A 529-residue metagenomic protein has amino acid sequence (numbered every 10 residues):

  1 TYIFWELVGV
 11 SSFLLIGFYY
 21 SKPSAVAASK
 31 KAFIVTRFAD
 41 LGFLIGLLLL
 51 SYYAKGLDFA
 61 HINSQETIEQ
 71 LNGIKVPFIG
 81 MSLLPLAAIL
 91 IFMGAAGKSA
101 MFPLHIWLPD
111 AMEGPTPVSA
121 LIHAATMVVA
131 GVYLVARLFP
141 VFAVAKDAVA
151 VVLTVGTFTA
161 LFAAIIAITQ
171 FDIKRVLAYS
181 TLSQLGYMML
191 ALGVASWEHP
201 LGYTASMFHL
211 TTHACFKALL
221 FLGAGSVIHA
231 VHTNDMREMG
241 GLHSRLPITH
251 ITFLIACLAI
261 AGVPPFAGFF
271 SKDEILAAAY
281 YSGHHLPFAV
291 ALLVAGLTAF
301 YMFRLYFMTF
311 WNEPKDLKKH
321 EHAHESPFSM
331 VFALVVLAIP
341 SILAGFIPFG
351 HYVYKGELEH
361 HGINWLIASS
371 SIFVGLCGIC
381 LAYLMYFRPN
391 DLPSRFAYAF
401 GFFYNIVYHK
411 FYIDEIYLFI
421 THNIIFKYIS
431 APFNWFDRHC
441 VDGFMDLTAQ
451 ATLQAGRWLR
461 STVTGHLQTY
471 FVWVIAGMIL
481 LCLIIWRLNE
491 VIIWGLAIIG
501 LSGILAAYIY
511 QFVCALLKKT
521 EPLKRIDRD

Functional and structural regions predicted by a protein language model:
T1, V10-E325, P340, F346: Hydrophobic transmembrane alpha-helices and their helix-loop junctions in integral membrane proteins
E6: Short phosphate-coordinating micro-motif centered on Lys-Gly-acidic
F38-D40, T154, V335, A368-L376 (+2 more regions): Hydrophobic H-region at the start of alpha-helical membrane spans
V128, G156, A256-C257, S329-F346 (+2 more regions): Hydrophobic membrane-spanning alpha-helices of multi-pass integral membrane proteins
C215, C257, C377-C380, C440 (+2 more regions): Generic recognition of cysteine residues
K217-L219, G296-L305, V374-R395, L505-Q511: Hydrophobic alpha-helical membrane-embedded segments
A323-L381: Hard-cation-handling environments
G350-L366, L384-D529: Aromatic-capped, Gly/Pro-kinked transmembrane alpha-helices
